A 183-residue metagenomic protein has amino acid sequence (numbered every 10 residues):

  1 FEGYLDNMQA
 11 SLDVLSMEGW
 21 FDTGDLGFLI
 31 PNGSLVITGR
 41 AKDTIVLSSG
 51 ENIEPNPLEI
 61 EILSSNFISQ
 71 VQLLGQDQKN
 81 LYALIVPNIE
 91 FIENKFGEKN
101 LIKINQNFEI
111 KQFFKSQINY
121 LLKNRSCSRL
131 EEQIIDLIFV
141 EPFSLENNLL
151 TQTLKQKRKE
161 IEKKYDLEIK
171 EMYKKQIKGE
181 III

Functional and structural regions predicted by a protein language model:
E2-D6, L12, L26-L130, N147: AMP-binding/adenylate-forming catalytic core of the ANL superfamily
L15-S16: Short basic/glycine-enriched coil/helix segment immediately N-terminal to the Walker B
G19: A structured beta-alpha segment of the ubiquitous adenosine-cofactor-binding alpha/beta core
I45, Q70-Q72, Y120-I183: Conserved C-terminal "lid"/linker of ANL adenylate-forming enzymes
